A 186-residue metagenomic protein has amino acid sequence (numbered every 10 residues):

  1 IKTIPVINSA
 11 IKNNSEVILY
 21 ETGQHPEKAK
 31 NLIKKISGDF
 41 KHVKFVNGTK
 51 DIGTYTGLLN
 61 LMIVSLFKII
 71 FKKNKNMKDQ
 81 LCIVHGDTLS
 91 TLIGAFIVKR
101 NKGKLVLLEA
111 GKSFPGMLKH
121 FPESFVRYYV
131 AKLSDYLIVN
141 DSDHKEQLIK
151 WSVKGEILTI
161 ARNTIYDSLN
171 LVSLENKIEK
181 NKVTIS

Functional and structural regions predicted by a protein language model:
I1-P5: A short, glycine/small-residue-rich beta-strand->loop->alpha-helix junction that serves as a flexible
K12-S65, L148: Conserved nucleotide-sugar phosphate-binding/catalytic loop shared by glycosyltransferases and other
T22-E27, L133-S186: A nucleotide-sugar donor-handling region in carbohydrate enzymes
D79-L81: Structural motif
I83-N101: An aromatic- and histidine-rich active-site surface loop
I97-S113: Active-site proximal beta-strand in glycosyltransferases
S113-D135: A conserved, positively charged/aromatic
